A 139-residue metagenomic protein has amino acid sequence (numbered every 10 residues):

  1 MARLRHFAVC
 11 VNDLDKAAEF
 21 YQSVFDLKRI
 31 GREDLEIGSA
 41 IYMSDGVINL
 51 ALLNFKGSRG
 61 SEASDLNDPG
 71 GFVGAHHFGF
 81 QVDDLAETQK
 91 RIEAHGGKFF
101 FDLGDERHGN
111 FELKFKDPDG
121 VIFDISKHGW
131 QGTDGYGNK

Functional and structural regions predicted by a protein language model:
M1-A18, A75-F80, S126-K139: N-terminal beta-strand motif that seeds the catalytic metal site of vicinal oxygen chelate
A2, A8-G57: Core segments of cupin and vicinal oxygen chelate
R3-N12, I41-S44, S64-R91, F111-K116: Vicinal oxygen chelate
K16-E19, S23, A86-A94, K98: Replace "anionic and nucleotidyl ligands
G31-D34, H76, G104: Short beta-strand
G38, R59-D65, F101, G132-G135: A short, acidic/glycine-rich surface segment
Y42, Q89-K139: Vicinal oxygen chelate
G57-S58, H77: A contiguous binding-surface segment within folded domains or other stable secondary-structure elements
